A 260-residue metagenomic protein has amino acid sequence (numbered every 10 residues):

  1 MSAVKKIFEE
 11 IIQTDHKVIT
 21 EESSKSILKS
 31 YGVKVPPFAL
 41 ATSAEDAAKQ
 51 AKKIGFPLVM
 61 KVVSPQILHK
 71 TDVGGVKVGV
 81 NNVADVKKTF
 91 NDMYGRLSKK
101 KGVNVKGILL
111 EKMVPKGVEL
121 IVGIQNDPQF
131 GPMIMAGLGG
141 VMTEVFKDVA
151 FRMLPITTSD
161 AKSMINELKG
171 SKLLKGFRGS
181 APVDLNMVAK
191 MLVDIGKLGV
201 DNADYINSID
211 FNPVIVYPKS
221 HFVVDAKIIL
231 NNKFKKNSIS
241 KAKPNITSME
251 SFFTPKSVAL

Functional and structural regions predicted by a protein language model:
M1-L260: ATP-dependent carboxylate/acyl-activation modules
